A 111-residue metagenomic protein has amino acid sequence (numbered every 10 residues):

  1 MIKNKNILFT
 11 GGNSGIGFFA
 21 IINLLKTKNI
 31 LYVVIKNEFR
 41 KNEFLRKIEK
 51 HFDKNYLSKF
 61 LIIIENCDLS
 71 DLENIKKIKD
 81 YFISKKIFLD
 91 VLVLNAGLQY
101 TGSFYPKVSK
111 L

Functional and structural regions predicted by a protein language model:
M1-L8: Flexible N-terminal pre-Rossmann segment of NAD(P)-dependent oxidoreductases
T10, L89-Y100: Rossmann-fold scaffold of SDR-type NAD(P)-dependent oxidoreductases
N13, I21: N-terminal Rossmann NAD(P)H-binding glycine-rich loop of SDR-like oxidoreductase domains
I16: Hydrophobic/small residue at the entry helix of a nucleotide-binding pocket
L24: Aromatic pocket-lining residues of Rossmann-like dinucleotide-binding sites
T27-E43: Conserved glycine-rich Rossmann-like NAD(P)H-binding loop of the short-chain dehydrogenase/reductase
E65-I78: The beta1-alpha1 cofactor-binding region of Rossmann-like NAD(H)/NADP(H)-dependent oxidoreductases
Q99-L111: Conserved mid-core segment of classical short-chain dehydrogenase/reductases
